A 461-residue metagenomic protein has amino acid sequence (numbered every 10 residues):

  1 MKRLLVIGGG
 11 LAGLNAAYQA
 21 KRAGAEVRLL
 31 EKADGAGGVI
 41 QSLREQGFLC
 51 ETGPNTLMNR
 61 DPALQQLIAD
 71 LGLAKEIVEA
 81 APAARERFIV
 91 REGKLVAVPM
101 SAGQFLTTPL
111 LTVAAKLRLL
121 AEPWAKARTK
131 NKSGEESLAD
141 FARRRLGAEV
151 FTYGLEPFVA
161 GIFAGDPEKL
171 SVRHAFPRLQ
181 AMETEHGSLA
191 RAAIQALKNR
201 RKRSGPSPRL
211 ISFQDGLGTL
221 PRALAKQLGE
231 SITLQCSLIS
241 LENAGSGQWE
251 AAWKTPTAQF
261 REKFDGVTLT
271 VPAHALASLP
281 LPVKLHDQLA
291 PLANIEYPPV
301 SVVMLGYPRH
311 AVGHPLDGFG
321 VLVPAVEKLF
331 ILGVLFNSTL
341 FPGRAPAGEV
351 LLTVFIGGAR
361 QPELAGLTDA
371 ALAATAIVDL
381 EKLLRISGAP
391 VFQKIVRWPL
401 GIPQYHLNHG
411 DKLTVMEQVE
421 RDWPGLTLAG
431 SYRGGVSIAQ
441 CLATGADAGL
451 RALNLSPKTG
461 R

Functional and structural regions predicted by a protein language model:
K2-L29, L453: N-terminal Rossmann-like FAD-binding beta1-loop-alpha1 element of flavoenzymes
L4, A25-V27, V267, P390-Q393: Hydrophobic anchor at the start of a short beta-strand that flanks the dinucleotide cofactor-binding loop
A12, G35, H274: Conserved Rossmann-like nucleotide-cofactor binding loop
K21-Q46: Glycine-rich FAD pyrophosphate-binding loop
Q46-K130: Dinucleotide-binding Rossmann-like beta1-alpha1 core, especially the glycine-rich loop that anchors the ADP
K75, C236-L352, A359-G366, A370 (+2 more regions): Mid-domain catalytic core of redox enzymes that form a hydrophobic substrate pocket/lid adjacent to a catalytic redox
E86, A121-L241, G247-W249, K263: Active-site/ligand-binding neighborhood in enzyme catalytic cores
P99-G103, P315-G318, L332-R461: Conserved flavin/dinucleotide-binding core of flavoenzymes
